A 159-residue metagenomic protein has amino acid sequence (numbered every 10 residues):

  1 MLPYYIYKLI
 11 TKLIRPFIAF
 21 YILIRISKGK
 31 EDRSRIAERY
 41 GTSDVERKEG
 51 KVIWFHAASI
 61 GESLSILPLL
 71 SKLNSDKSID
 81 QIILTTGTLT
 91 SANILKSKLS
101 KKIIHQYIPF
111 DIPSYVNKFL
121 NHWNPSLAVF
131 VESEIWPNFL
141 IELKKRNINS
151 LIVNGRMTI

Functional and structural regions predicted by a protein language model:
M1-I26: Short hydrophobic helices that act as membrane-entry/anchoring signals
A19, L23-I159: Active-site and donor-binding regions of nucleotide-sugar-utilizing enzymes
